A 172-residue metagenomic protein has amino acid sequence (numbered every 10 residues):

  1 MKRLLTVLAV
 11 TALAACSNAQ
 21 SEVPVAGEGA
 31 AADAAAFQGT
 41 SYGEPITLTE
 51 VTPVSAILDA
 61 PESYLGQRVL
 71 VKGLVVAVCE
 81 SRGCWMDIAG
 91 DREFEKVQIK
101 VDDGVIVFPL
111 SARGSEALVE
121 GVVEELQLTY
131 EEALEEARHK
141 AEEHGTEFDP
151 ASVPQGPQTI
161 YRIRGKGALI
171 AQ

Functional and structural regions predicted by a protein language model:
M1-A14: Sec-dependent bacterial lipoprotein signal peptides
C16-Q172: OB-fold and OB-like single-stranded nucleic-acid-recognition modules and their adjacent interaction interfaces
